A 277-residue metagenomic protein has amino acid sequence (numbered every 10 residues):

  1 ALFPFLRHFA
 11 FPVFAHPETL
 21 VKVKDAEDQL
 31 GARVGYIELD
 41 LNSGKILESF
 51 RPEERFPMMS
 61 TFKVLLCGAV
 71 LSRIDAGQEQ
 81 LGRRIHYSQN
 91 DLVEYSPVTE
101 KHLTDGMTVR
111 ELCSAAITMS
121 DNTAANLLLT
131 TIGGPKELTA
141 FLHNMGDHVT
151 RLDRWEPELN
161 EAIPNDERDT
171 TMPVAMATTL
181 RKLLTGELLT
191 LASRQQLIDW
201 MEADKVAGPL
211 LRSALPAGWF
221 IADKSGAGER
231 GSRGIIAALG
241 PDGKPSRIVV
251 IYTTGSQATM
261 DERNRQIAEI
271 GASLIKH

Functional and structural regions predicted by a protein language model:
A1-A15: N-terminal export signals
A10, S72-D91, T139, T190-S193: Short, well-structured active-site flanking segments
F11-P57, S273-H277: Beta-lactamase-like hydrolase cores
H16-D25, L47, T130-T131, P135-K136 (+3 more regions): Structured C-terminal helix/loop/strand segments within mature extracytoplasmic catalytic/sensor domains
R33, T108, C113, N126-T185: Mid-domain, small-residue-enriched loop/turn segments at the edges of structured enzyme/sensor domains
G44, F56-I85, A116, V249: Active-site SXXK
L81-V98, I132-G133, W200: Acidic helix-start/capping segments at beta-turn-to-alpha-helix junctions
L92-L127, P135: Conserved catalytic neighborhood of penicillin-recognizing serine enzymes
